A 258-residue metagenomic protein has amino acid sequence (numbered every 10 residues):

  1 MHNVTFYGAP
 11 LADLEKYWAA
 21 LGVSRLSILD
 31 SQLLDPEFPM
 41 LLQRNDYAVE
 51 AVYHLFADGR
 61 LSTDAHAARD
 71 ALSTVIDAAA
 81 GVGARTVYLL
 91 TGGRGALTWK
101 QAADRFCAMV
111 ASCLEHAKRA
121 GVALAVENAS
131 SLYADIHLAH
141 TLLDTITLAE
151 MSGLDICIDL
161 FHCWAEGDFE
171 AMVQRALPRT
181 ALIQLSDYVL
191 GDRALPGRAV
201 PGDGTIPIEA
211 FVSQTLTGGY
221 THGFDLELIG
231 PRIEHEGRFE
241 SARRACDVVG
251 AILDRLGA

Functional and structural regions predicted by a protein language model:
M1-A84, A111, K118, G153-D155 (+2 more regions): N-terminal pre-domain/capping segments
H2-N3, L26-I28, T63-D64, Q101-A102 (+4 more regions): A generic structural signal for short
N3-G22, G83-A84, A139, I146-I158 (+1 more regions): Histidine-acidic metal/acid-base catalytic patches
T5-Y7, D30-L34, L55-D58, T91-G95 (+4 more regions): Active-site-proximal loop/turn and secondary-structure-junction residues that shape catalytic pockets, frequently
S27, A51-Y53, Y88, A125 (+3 more regions): Conserved beta-strand positions in the central sheet of alpha/beta enzyme cores
P36-F38, R60-L61, T98-W99, D135-I136 (+3 more regions): Short Asp/Glu-rich motifs
V49, L90, V200-G202: Short glycine/serine/threonine-biased micro-segments
L61-D155, A165, E240, I252 (+1 more regions): Active-site acidic/histidine proton-transfer and metal-coordination neighborhood in alpha/beta enzyme cores
